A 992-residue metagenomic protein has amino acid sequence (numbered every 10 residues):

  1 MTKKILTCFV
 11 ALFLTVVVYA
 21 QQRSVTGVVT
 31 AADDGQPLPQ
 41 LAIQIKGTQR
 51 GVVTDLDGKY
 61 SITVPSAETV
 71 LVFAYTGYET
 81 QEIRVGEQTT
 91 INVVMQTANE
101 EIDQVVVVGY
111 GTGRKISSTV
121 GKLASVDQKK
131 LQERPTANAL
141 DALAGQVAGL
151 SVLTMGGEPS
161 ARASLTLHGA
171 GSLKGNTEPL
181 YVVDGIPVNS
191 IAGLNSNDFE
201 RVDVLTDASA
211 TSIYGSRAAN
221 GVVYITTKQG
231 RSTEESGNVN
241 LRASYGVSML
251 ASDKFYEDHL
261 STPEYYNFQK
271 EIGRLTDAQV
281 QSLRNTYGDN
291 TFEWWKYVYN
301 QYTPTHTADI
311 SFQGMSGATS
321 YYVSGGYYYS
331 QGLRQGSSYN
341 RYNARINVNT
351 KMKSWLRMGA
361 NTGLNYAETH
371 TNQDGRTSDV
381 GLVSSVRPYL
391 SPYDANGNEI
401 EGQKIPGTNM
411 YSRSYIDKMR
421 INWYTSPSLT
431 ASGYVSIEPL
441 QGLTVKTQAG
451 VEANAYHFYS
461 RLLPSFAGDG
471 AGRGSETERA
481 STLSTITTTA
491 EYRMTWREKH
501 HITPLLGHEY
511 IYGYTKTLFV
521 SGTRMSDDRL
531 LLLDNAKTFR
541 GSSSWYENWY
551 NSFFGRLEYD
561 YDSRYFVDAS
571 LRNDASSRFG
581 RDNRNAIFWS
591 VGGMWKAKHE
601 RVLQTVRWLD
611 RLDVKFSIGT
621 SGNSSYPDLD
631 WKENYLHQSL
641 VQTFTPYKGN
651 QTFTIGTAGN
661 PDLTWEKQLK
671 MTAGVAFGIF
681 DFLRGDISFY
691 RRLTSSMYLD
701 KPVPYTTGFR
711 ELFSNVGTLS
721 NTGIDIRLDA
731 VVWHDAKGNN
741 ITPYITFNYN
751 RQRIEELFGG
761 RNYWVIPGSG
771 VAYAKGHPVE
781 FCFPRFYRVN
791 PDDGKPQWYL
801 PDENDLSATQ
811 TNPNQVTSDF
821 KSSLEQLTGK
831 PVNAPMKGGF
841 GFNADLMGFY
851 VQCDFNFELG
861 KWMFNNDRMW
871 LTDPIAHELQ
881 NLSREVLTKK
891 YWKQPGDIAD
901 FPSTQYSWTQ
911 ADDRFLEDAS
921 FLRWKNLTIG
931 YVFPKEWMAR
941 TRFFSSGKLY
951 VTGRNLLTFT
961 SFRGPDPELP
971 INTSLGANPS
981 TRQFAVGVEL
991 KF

Functional and structural regions predicted by a protein language model:
T26-Q36, Q40-G47, V70-E79, G86-Q132 (+3 more regions): Short, acidic, small-residue-rich periplasmic hinge/interaction motif at the N-terminus of Gram-negative outer-membrane
Q49-K59: Short, acidic Ser/Thr/Gly-rich low-complexity loop/linker segments typical of extracellular and cell-surface proteins
Y60-T63, D141, P179, D184-S212: Short acidic/polar hinge/loop motifs at secondary-structure boundaries that mediate gating or recognition
I116, K122-S125, K129-T136, Q146-L153 (+10 more regions): Residues embedded in well-ordered regular secondary structure
L131, E178, D184, R341 (+5 more regions): Extracellular/periplasmic, surface-exposed regions of secreted and cell-surface proteins
N240-N290, S714, H734-V832, T872: Conserved small-residue
S248, N285, S576, E858-K948 (+1 more regions): Extracytoplasmic gating/loop element in the C-terminal half of outer-membrane beta-barrel translocons and assembly
G288-N290, H370-T430, P646-K648: Acidic/polar loop-and-plug regions of large Gram-negative outer-membrane beta-barrel proteins
